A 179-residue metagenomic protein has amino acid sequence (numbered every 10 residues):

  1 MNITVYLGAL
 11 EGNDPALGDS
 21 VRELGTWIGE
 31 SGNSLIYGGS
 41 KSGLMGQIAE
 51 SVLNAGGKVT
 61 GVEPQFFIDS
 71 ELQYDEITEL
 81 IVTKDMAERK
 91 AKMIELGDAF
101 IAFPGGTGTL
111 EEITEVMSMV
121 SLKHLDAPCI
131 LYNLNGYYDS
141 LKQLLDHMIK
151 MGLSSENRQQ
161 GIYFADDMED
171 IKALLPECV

Functional and structural regions predicted by a protein language model:
M1-L96, N135-E169, A173-V179: A cross-family phosphate/adenosyl-ligand binding-site feature
G39, E63, T83-K84, F103-G105 (+3 more regions): Short beta->alpha connector loops at strand-helix junctions that form conserved, small/polar/Pro-enriched
K90-L122, I130: Active-site/ligand-binding-proximal alpha/beta "capping" segment
P104, T114-H124, L145, I149-G152 (+1 more regions): Short, well-ordered alpha-helical segments in soluble proteins
